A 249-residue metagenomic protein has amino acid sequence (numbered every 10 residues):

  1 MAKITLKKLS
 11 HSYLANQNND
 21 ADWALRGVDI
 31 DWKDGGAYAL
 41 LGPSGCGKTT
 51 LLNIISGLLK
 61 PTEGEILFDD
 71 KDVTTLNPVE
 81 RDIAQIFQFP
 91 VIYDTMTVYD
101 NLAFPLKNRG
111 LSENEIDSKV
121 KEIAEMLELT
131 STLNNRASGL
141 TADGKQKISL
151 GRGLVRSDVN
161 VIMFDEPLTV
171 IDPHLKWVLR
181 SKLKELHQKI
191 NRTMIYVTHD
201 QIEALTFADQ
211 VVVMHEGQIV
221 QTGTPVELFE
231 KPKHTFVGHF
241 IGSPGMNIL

Functional and structural regions predicted by a protein language model:
L41-P43: The feature captures the beta-strand-to-loop junction immediately N-terminal to the Walker
S56: Helix-to-loop junction immediately C-terminal to a conserved catalytic motif
D72, K107, N114-T132, K184-E185: Conserved ABC ATPase "signature" region
D72-F89, N108, E113-N114, L228 (+1 more regions): ABC ATPase NBD coupling module
M96-P105, R136: Short coil-to-helix segment of the ABC ATPase nucleotide-binding domain corresponding to the Q-loop/switch region
L133, L154-V155: ABC ATPase C-loop
T141-D143, G217: Conserved ABC ATPase "signature" C-loop
I219-G223, K231: ABC ATPase "signature
